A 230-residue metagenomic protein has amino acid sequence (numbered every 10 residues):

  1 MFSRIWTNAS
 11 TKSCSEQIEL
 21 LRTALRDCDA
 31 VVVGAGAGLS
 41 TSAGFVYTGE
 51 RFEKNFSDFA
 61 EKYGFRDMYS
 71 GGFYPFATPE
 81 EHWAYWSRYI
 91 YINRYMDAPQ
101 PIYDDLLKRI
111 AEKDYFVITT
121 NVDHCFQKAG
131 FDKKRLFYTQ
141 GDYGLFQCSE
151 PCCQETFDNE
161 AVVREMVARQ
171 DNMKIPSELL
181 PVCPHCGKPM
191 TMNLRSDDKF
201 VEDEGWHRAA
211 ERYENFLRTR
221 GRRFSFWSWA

Functional and structural regions predicted by a protein language model:
M1-A230: Conserved catalytic alpha/beta core of Sir2/sirtuin-type deacylases, generalized to analogous enzyme cores that bind
